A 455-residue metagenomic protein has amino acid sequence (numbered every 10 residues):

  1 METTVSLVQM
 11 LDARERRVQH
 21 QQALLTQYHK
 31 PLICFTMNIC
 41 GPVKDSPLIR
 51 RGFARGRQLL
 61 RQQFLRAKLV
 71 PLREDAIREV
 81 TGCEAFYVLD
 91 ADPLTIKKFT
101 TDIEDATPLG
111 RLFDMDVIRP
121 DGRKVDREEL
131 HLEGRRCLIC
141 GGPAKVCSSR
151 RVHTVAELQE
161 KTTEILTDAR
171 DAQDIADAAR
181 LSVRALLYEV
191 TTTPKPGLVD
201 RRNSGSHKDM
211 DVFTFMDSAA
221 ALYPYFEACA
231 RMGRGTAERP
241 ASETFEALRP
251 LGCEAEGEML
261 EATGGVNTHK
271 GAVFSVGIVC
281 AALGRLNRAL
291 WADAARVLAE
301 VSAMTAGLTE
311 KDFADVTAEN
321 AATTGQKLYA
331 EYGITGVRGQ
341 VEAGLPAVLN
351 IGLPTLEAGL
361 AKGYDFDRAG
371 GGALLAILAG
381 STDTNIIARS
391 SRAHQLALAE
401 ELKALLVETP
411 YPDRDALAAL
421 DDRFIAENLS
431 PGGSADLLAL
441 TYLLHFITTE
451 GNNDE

Functional and structural regions predicted by a protein language model:
M1-L65, R78, T95-K98, D102-D171: Long, contiguous binding/interaction regions
L32-D92, D211-A237: Short, well-structured hydrophobic secondary-structure segments
E164-A241, F245, L283-D422, N452-E455: Phosphate-rich cofactor/ligand-interacting catalytic cores and adjacent structured alpha/beta frameworks
P224, I278-R285, Y442-T449: Short glycine/serine- and small hydrophobic-enriched flexible loop segments
A228-G284: Long, hydrophobic/aromatic-enriched structural stretches that serve as scaffold segments
G257-K270, A361-K362, D422-P431: A short glycine/serine-rich beta->alpha loop
S275, G371-L378, L437-L444: Short, structured motif recognition centered on aromatic/hydrophobic residues
A426, S430-E455: Short, amphipathic C-terminal "tail helix"
